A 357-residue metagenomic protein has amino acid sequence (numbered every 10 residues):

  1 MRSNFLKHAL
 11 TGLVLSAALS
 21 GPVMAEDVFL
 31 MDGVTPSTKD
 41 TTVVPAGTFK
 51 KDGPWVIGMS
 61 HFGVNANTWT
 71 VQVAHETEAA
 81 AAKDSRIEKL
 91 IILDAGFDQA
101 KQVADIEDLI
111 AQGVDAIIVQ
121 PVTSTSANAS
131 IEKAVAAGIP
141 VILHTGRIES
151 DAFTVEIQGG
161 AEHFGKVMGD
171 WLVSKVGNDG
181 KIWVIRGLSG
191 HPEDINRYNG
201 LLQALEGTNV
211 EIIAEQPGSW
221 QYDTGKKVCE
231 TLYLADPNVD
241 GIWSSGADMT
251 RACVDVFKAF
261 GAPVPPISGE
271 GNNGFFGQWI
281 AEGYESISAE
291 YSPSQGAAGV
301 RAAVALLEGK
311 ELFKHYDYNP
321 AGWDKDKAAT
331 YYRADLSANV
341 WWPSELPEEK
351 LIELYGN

Functional and structural regions predicted by a protein language model:
E26-W55, V64, A204-L205, A298-N357: Hinge/cleft segment of the Venus flytrap/periplasmic-binding protein
D32-K50, P54-E76, A80, D84 (+5 more regions): Extracytoplasmic "Venus flytrap"
S37, V44-P45, Q102, E156-I182 (+4 more regions): Hydrophobic alpha-helical segments within soluble ligand-binding/sensing domains
T41-V43, L90-G113, E215-A235, T250-A252: Structural motif
M59, G63-A66, T77-A79, K166-V210 (+3 more regions): An alpha-beta-alpha
D94, I148-W171, V184-L188, E215 (+1 more regions): Short beta-strand elements at the ligand-binding edges of bilobed clamshell
I117-V135, L201, A214, G218-Q278: Hydrophobic alpha-helical
S124-H163, K181, N272-E285: Flexible loop/hinge segments that line or gate small-molecule binding clefts
